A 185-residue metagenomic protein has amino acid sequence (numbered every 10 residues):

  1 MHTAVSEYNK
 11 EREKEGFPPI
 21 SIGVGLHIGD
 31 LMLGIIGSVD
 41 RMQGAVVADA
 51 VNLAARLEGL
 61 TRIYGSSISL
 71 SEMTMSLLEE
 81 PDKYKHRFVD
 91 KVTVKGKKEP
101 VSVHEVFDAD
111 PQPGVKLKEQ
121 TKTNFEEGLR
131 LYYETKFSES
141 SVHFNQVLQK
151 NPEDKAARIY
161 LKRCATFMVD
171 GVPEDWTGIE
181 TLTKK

Functional and structural regions predicted by a protein language model:
M1-V24, I28, D49-R62, K83-K85: Alpha-helical scaffold within the catalytic cores of cyclic-nucleotide enzymes
D30-D40: Active-site loop/short helix in cyclic nucleotide turnover domains
L31-L33, R62-R130, E134-E139, Q146 (+3 more regions): Cytosolic regulatory/linker segments at or just downstream of nucleotide-handling modules in signal-transduction
I35, L53-R56, R163: Residue-level recognition of specific faces of alpha-helices
M42-V47, F88-V89: Allosteric regulatory "coupling" segments in signal-transduction proteins
V47-A54, E72, P100: Amphipathic alpha-helical transducer elements in NTP-driven molecular machines
P173-K185: Intrinsically disordered, low-complexity, charge-biased linker/tail regions
